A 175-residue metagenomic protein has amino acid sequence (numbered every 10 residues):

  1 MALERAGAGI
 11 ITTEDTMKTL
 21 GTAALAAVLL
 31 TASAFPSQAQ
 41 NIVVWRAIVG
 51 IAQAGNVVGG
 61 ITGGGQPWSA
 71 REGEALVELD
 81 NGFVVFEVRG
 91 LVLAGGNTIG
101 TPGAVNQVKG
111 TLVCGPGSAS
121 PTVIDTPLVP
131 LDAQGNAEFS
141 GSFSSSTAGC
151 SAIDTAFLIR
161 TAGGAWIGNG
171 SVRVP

Functional and structural regions predicted by a protein language model:
M1-T16: Short, Lys/Arg-enriched N-terminal segments with co-localized hydrophobic residues within the first ~10-30 amino acids
D15-A24: Bacterial N-terminal signal peptides that target proteins for export
L30-Q38: C-terminal segment of classical bacterial N-terminal signal peptides
A39-N81, R173-P175: N-terminal segment immediately downstream of the Sec signal-peptide cleavage site in secreted/extracellular proteins
G82-F86: Structural beta-strand segments of beta-rich domains
G90-T101: Short amphipathic, basic-aromatic surface patches that mediate peripheral association with negatively charged
I99-S118: Extended low-complexity, serine/threonine- and proline-enriched intrinsically disordered segments
A119-P175: Helix-rich interaction surfaces within compact, conserved domain-sized segments that mediate assembly or partner
